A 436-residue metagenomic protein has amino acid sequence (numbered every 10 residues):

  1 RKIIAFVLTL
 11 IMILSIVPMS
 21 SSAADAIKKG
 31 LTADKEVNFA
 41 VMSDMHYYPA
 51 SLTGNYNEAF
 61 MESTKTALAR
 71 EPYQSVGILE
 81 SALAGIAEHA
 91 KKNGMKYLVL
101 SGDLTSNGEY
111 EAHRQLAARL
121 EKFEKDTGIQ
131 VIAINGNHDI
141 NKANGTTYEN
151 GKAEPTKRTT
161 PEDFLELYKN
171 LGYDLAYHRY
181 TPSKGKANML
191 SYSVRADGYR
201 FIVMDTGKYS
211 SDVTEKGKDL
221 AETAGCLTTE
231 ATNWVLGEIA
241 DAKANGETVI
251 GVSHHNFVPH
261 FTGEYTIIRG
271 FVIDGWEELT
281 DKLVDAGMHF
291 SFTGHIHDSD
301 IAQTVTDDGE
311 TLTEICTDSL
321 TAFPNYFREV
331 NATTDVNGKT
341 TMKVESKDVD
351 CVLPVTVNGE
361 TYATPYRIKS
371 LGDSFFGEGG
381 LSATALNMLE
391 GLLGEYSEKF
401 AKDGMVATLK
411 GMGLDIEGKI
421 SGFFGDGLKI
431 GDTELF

Functional and structural regions predicted by a protein language model:
L8, M12-I16: Hydrophobic core
A24-Y110: N-terminal active-site segment of His-dependent metallophosphoesterases
I27-A40, P49-G54, A187-L220, A244-N245 (+3 more regions): Beta-strand-turn-beta hairpins that frame and shape the catalytic cleft of phosphate-ester-processing enzymes
A33, T333-F436: A short C-terminal boundary segment appended to hydrolase-like catalytic domains
N38-M42, K96-S101, S106, Q130-N135 (+7 more regions): Structural recognition of the beta-strand scaffold that forms the well-ordered cores of secreted hydrolase catalytic
Y48-P49, S106-G108, N137-G145, Y209-D212 (+3 more regions): Active-site environment of divalent metal-dependent phosphoester hydrolases
A84, E88-Y97, R200-V203, T214-D307 (+4 more regions): His/acidic metal-ligating clusters that form di-metal
Y110, Q115-N233, D308, E329: Extended active-site neighborhood of metal-dependent phosphoesterases/phosphodiesterases
